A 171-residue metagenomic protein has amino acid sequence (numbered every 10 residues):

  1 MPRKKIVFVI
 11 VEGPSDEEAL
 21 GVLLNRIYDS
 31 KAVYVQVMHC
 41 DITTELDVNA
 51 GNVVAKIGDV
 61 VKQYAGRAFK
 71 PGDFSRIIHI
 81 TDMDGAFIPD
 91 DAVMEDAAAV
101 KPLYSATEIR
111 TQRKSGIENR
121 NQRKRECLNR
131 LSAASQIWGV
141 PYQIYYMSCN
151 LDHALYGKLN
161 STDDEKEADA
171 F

Functional and structural regions predicted by a protein language model:
M1-K4, E17-G51, G58-F171: C-terminal accessory helical subdomains adjacent to catalytic cores in phosphodiester- and nucleotide-handling enzymes
V7-I10: Conserved beta-strand elements of the Class I
